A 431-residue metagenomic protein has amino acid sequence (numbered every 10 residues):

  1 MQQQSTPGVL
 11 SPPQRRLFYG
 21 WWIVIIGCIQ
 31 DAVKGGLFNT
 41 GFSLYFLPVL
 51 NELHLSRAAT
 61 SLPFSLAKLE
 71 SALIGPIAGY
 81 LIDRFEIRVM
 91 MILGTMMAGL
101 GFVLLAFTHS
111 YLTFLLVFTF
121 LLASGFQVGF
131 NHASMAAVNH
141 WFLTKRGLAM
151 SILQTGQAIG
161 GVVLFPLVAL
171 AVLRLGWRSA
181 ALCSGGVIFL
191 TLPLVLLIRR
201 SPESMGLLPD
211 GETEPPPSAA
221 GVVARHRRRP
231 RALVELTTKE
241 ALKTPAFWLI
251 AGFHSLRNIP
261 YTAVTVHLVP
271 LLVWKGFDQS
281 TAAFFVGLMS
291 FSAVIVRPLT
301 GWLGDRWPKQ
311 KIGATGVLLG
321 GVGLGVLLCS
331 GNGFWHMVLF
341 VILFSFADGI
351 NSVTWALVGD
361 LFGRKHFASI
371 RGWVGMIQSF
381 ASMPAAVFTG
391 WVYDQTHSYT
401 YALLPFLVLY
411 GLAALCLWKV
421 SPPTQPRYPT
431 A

Functional and structural regions predicted by a protein language model:
A32, G101, T113-G129, S255 (+1 more regions): Hydrophobic core of transmembrane alpha-helices in multi-pass small-molecule transporters, especially MFS/SLC-type
F38-F46, K239-P298: Extracytoplasmic gate region of multi-pass secondary transporters
V49-L50, L81-I82, V163, L167-L175 (+4 more regions): Interfacial helix-cap and linker-helix signal at transmembrane-aqueous boundaries of multi-pass secondary transporters
S65-Y80, G287-L299: Central cavity-lining transmembrane alpha-helices of secondary-active solute carriers, predominantly the Major
L73-L112, G304-Q310: Conserved MFS/SLC helix-loop-helix module at the cytosolic interface between two early adjacent transmembrane helices
T119-T155, G363: Cytoplasmic helix-loop-helix junction between adjacent transmembrane helices in 12-TM secondary transporters
Q157-M205: Helix-loop-helix hairpin linking two adjacent transmembrane segments in secondary transporters
Y261, T281, G287-L357: C-terminal transmembrane helical hairpin of 12-TM major facilitator-type secondary transporters
